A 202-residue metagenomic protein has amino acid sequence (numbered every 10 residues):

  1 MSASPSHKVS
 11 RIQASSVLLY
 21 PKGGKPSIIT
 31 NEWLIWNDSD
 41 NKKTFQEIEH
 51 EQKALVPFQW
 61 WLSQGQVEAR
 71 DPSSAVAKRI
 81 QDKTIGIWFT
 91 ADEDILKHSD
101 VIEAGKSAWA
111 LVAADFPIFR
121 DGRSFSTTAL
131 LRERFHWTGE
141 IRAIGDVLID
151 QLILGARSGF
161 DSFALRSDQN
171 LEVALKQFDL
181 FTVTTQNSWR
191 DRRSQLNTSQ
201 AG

Functional and structural regions predicted by a protein language model:
M1-A75: N-terminal, charge-rich interaction modules
S63-S73, F119-R132, E172-L180: Active-site-adjacent beta->alpha loops and helix N-cap segments on the catalytic face of soluble alpha/beta enzymes
A69, V76-A77, I87-A91, I95-A104 (+1 more regions): Catalytic cores of alpha/beta
I80-W88, L130-A143: Short beta-strand/loop segments at the ligand-binding rim of alpha/beta enzyme cores
Q81-T84, G105-A110, F135, S158-F163: Glycine-enriched alpha-helix->loop->beta-strand junction motifs that scaffold or abut catalytic
G86-L131: Glycine/Thr-rich beta-alpha phosphate-binding loop at enzyme active sites
S158-D179: Glycine-rich phosphate-binding active-site loops on the catalytic face of alpha/beta enzymes
E172-S199: C-terminal helical cap(s) of enzyme catalytic domains, especially alpha/beta-barrels
